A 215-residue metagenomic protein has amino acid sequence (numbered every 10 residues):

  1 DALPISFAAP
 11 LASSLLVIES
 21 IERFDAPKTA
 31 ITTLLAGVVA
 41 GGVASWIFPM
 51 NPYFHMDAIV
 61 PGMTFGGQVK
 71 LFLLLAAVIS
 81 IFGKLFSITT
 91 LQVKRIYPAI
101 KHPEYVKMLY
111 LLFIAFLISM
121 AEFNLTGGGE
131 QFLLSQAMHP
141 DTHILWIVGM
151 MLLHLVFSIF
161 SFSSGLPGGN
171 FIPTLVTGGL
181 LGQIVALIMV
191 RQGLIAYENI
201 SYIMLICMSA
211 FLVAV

Functional and structural regions predicted by a protein language model:
D1-V215: Alpha-helical transmembrane segments and immediately membrane-proximal extracytoplasmic
